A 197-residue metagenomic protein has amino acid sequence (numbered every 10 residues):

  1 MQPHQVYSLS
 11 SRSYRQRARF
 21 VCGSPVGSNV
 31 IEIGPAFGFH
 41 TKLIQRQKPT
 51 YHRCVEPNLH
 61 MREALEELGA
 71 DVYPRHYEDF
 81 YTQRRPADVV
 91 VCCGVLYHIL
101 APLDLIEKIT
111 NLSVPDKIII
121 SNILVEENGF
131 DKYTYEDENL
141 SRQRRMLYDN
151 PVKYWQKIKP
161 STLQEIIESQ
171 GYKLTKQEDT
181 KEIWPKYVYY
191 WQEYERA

Functional and structural regions predicted by a protein language model:
M1-R85, C93, Q177, E182-R196: Conserved N-terminal segment of class I S-adenosyl-L-methionine
V89: Short, Asp-centered acidic motifs that coordinate Mg2+ and/or phosphate in catalytic or ligand-binding sites
C93-L96, S121: Residues lining the SAM
H98-I109: A short, conserved alpha-helix within the catalytic core of class I
S113-I118: Short glycine-dipeptide loop
I119-R144: Conserved class I S-adenosyl-L-methionine
R144-T162: Acceptor-substrate binding/catalytic loop of class I
S161-E178: A SAM-dependent methyltransferase catalytic signature shared across enzymes that methylate proteins
